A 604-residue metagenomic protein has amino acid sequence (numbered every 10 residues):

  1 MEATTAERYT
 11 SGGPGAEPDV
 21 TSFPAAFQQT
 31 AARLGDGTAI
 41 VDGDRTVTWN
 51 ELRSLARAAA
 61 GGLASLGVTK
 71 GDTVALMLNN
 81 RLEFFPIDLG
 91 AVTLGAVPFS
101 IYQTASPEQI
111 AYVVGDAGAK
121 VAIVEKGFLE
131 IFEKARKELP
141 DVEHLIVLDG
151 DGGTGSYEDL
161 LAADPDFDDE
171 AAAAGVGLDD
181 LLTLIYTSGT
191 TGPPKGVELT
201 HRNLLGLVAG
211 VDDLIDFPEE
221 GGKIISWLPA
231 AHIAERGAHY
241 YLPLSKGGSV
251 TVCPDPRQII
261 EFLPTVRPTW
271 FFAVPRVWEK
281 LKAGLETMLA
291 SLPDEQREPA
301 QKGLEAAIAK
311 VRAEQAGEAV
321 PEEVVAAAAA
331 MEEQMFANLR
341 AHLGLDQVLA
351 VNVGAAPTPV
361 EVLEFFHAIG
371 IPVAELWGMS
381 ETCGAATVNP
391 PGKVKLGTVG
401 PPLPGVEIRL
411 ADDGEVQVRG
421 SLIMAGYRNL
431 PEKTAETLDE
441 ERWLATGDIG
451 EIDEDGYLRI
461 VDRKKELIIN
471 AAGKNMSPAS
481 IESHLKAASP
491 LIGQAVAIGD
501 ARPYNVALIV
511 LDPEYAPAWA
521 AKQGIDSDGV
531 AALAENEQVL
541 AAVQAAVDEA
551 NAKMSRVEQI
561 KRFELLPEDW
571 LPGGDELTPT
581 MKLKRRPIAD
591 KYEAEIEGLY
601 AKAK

Functional and structural regions predicted by a protein language model:
T5, L129-L178, L285-N338: ANL superfamily adenylate-forming
P18-D19, F23, Q28, D36-F85 (+4 more regions): Conserved AMP-binding/adenylate-forming core of the ANL superfamily
T21, L66, P402-N470: Conserved ATP-binding/catalytic segment of the ANL
G35, V147, D164-Y186, P193 (+1 more regions): Conserved pre-ATP/AMP-binding loop-to-beta segment of ANL
T48-E51, L182-V208: Conserved AMP-binding A3 loop
S65-L66, T93-L161, A542, D548-E549: Structural core segment of the AMP-binding/adenylate-forming
D72, A105-A135, L207-I225, P256-W270 (+1 more regions): Conserved ATP-dependent adenylate/AMP-binding module captured primarily in the ANL superfamily
L205-K223, A230-F336, Q347: Conserved AMP-binding/adenylation subdomain of ANL enzymes
